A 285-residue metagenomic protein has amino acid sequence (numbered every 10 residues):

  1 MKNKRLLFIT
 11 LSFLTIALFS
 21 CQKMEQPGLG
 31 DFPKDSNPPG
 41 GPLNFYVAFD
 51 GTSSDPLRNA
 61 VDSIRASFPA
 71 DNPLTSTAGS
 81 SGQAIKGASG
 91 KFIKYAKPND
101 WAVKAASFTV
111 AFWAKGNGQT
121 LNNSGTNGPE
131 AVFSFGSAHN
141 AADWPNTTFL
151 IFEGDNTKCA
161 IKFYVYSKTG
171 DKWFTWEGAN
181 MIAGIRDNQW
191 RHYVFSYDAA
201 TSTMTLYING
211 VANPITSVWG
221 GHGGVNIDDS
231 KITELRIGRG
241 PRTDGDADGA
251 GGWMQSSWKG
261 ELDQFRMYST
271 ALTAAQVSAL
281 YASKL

Functional and structural regions predicted by a protein language model:
K2, A17, C21-G90, K231 (+1 more regions): Extracytoplasmic low-complexity segments
L29-P39, A88-F108, W176-A183: Short surface loop/edge beta-strand patches of beta-sandwich-type extracellular domains that form ligand-contact sites
F45-T52, T109-G118, G252-K284: Extracellular, beta-strand-rich glycan-interacting domains
D50-P56, N117-T120, K168, A199-S202 (+3 more regions): Acidic glycine-/aspartate-rich tracts in secreted/extracellular proteins
F112, N188-Y197, L206: Short tryptophan-centered beta-strand motifs in secreted/extracellular beta-sheet-rich domains of glycan-recognition
G128-K168, G224: Glycan-recognition/cleft segments
Y164-H192: Short, aromatic/His-centered strand-loop micro-motif at the edge of beta-sheets
T216-G260: Flexible glycan-contacting loops in extracellular carbohydrate-active proteins
